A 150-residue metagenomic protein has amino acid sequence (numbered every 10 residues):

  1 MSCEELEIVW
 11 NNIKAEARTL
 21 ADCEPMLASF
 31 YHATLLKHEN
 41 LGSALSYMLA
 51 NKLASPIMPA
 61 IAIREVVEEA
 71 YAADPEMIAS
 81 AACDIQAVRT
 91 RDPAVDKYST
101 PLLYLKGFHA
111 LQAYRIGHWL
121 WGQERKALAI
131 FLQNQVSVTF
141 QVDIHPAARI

Functional and structural regions predicted by a protein language model:
M1-Q135: Terminal amphipathic alpha-helical/low-complexity segments used for targeting or macromolecular assembly
F131, Q141-I150: Beta-solenoid/beta-rich acyl/carboxylate-transfer cores
